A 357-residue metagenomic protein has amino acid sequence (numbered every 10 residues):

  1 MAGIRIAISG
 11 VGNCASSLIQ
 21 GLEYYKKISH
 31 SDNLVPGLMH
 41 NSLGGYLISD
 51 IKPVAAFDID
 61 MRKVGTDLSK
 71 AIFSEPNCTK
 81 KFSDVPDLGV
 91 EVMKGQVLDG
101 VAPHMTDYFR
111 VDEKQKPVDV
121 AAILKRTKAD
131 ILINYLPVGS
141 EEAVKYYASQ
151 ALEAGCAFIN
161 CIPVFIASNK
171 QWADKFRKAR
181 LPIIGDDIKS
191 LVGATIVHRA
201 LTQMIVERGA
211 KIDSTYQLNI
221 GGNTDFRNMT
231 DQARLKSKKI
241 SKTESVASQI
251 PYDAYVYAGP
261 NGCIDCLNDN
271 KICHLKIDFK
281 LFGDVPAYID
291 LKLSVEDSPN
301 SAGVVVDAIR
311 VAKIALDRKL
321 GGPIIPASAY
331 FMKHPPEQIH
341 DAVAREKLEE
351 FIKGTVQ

Functional and structural regions predicted by a protein language model:
M1-Y147, M229, R234-K238, F282: N-terminal glycine-/serine-/threonine-rich beta1-alpha1-beta2 phosphate-ribose binding loop of Rossmann-like
G3-R5, I184-D187, L291-E296: A short glycine/serine-rich beta->alpha loop
S9, S49, K63, A71-N77 (+2 more regions): Active-site-lining helix/loop region of Rossmann-like oxidoreductase modules
G10-S16, P137-E142, I162-S168, K189-T195 (+1 more regions): Gly/Ser/Thr-rich loops at beta-strand to alpha-helix junctions that form or flank small-molecule/cofactor-binding
L132-N134, F158-C161, I184-D187, S214-T215: Short catalytic-loop micro-motif centered on adjacent basic/acidic residues
P137-E153, C161-P182: Rossmann-fold NAD(P)-binding glycine/threonine-rich loop
K175-I188, G209, D213: Rossmann-fold dehydrogenase core element
G303-Q357: NAD(P)-dependent Rossmann-like dehydrogenase/reductase catalytic/cofactor-binding core
